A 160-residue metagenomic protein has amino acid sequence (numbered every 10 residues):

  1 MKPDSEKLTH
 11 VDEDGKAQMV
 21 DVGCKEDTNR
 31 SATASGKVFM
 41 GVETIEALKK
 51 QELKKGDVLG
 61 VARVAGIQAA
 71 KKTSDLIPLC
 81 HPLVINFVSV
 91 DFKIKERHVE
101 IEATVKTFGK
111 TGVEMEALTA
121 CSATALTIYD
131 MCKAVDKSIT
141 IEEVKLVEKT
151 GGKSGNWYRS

Functional and structural regions predicted by a protein language model:
K2-L59, V64-L79, N86-S160: C-terminal binding/interaction regions
